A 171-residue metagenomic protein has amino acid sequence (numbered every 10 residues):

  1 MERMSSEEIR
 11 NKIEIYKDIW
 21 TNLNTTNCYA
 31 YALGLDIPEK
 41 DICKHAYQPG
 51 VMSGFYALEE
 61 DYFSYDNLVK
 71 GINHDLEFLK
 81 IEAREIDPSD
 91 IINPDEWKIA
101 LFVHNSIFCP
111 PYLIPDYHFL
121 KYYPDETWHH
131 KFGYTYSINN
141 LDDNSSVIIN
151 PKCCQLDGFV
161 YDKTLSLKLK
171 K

Functional and structural regions predicted by a protein language model:
E2-K80: Cysteine-nucleophile protease catalytic domains, especially the papain-like/related folds used in DUB/UBL proteases
S5-S6, S53, S64, S89 (+4 more regions): Generic serine detector
K12, K17, K40, K44 (+8 more regions): Context-gated lysine
C28, C43, C109, C153-C154: Generic recognition of cysteine residues
E39-C43, Y47-Q48, M52, D75-D95 (+2 more regions): Generic hydrophobic segment detector
L58-T135: ...with weaker cross-activation on analogous glycine-rich loops/strands in unrelated enzymes
E126-K171: Active-site or metal-binding loop neighborhoods of secreted/extracellular toxin and effector enzymes
